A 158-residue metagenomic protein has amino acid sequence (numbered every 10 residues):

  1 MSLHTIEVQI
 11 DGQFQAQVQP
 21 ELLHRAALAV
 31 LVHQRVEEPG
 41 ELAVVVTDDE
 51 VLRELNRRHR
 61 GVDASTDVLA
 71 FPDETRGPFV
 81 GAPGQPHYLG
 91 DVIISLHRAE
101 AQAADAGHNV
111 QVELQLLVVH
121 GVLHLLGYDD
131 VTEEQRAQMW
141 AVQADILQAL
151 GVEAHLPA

Functional and structural regions predicted by a protein language model:
M1-L114, L125-A158: An acidic/histidine-cluster motif and surrounding catalytic segment that typifies divalent-metal-assisted enzyme active
L117: Residues within the DNA-recognition helix of helix-turn-helix
